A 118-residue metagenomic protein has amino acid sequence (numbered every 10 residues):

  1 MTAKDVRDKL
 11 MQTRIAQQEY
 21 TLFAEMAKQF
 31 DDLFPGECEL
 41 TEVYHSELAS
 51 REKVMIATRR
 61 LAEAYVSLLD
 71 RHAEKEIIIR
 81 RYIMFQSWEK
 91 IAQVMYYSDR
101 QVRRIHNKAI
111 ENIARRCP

Functional and structural regions predicted by a protein language model:
M1-L68, K90, R115-P118: N-terminal interaction/assembly modules
L10-T13, I78, H106: Hydrophobic alpha-helical segments
Q17, M84, R103-N107: Sequence-pattern detector for short linear motifs and compositional/periodic biases rather than a specific fold
L68-L69, Y96: Short, conserved sequence motifs enriched in acidic/basic residues, glycine, and aromatics that mark functional "hot
L69-Q86: Short amphipathic alpha helix immediately N-terminal
M84-R100: Helix-turn-helix DNA-binding module
V102-R116: DNA major-groove recognition helices of helix-turn-helix
